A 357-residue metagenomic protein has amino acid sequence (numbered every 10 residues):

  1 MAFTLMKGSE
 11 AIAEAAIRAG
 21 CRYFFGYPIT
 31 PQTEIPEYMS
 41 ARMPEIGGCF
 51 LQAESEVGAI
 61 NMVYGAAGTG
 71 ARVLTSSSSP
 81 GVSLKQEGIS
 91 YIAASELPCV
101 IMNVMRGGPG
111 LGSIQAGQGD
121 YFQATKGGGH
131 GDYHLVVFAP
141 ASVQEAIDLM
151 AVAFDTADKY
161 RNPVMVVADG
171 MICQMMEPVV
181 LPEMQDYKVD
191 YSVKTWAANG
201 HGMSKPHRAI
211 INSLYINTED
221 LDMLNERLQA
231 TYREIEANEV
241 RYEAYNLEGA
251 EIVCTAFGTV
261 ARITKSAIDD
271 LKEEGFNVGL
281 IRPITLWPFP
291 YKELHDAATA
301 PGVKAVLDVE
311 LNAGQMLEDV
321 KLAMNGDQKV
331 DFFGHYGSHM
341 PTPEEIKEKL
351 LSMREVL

Functional and structural regions predicted by a protein language model:
T4-A41: N-terminal glycine-rich anion-binding loops that anchor highly charged ligand groups
K7-A11, Q229-I252, K265: Glycine-/acidic-rich phosphate or pyrophosphate-binding loops and their flanking alpha/beta elements
Q32, R161-A244: Conformationally flexible catalytic loops at phosphate/diphosphate-handling active centers
E34-K126, F138-D158: Thiamine diphosphate
L135-Y191, E345-L357: Structural signature of the thiamine diphosphate
A244-N277, I281, W287-E293: Redox- and metal-dependent alpha/beta enzyme cores, enriched for Fe-S-associated oxidoreductases and cofactor-handling
E310-L357: Peripheral docking tails and interdomain loops at the edges of cofactor- or intermediate-handling domains
